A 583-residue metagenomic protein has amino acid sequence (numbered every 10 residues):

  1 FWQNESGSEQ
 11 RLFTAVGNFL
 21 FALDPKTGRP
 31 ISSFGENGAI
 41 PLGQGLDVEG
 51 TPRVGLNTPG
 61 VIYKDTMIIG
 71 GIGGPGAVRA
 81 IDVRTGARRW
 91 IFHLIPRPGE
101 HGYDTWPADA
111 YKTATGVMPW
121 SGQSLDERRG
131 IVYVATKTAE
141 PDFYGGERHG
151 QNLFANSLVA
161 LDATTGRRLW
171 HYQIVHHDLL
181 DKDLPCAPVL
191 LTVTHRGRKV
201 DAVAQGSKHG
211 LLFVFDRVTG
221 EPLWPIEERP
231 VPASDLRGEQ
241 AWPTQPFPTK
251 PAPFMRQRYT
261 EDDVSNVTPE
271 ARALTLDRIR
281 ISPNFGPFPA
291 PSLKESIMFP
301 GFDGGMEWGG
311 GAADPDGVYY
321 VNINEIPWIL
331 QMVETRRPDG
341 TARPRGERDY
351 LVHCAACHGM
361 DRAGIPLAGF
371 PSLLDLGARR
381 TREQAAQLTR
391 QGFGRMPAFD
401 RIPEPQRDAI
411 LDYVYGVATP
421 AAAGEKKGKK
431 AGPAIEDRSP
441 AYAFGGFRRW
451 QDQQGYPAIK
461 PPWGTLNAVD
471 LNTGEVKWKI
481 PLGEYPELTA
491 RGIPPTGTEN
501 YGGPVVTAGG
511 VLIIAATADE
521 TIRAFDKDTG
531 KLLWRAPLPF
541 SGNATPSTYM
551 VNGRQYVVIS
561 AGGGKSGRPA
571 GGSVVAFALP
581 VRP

Functional and structural regions predicted by a protein language model:
F1-L20, P52-P75, K112-E147, S157 (+9 more regions): Repeat-blade elements of multi-bladed beta-propeller folds
N4, L20, G38, G71 (+9 more regions): Sec/Tat-exported extracytoplasmic proteins
S6-S8, L20-T51, V78-T113, G146-L184 (+8 more regions): Extracytoplasmic/lumenal domain signature
F21, S32, R79, R348 (+5 more regions): Solvent-exposed, polar/charged alpha-helical surfaces in well-ordered, non-transmembrane soluble domains, broadly
F34, R337-D349, A356-R401: Gly/Gly-Pro-rich "capping" loops immediately C-terminal to redox-active cysteine motifs in periplasmic/lumenal
D142, A363-P366, R395, G416-A422 (+1 more regions): Inter-heme linker and motif-flanking segments adjacent to c-type heme-binding CXXCH motifs in c-type cytochromes
Q245, T249-N324, V414, A423-I435 (+2 more regions): Long, low-complexity segments enriched in small/aliphatic residues
E383, D400-E425: C-terminal capping alpha-helices of c-type cytochrome domains
